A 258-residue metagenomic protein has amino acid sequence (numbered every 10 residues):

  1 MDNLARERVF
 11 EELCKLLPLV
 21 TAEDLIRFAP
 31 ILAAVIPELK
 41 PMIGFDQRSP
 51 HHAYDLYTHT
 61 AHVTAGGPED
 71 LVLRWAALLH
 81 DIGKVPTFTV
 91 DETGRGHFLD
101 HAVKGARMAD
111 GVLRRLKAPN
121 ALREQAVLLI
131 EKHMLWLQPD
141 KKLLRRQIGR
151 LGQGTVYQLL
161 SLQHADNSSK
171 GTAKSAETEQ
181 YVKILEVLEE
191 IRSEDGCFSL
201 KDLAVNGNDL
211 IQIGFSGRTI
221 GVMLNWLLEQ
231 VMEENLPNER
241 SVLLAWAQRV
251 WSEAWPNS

Functional and structural regions predicted by a protein language model:
M1-H97: Acidic/His-rich, divalent-metal-binding segments that scaffold phosphate/diphosphate chemistry
L4-E7, L17-V20, H52-D55, D100-R107 (+3 more regions): Short acidic alpha-helix initiation/capping motifs at coil-to-helix transition points, especially at protein N-termini
R8, E131, L135-Q147, L228-L243: Short amphipathic alpha-helical segments at helix boundaries and their inter-helical linkers
E23-P30, I36-G44, A76-A77, D140-R146 (+6 more regions): Short coil/turn segments at secondary-structure boundaries
I26, R123-E131, I220-N225: Short, well-structured alpha-helical segments
P30-I31, M42-F45, D81, Q125-H133 (+1 more regions): A glycine-rich phosphate-binding loop feature that marks nucleotide/adenosyl-phosphate handling sites
T64-A176: Divalent metal-dependent catalytic cores for phosphoryl transfer on phosphate-bearing substrates
G111-R115, K170-S258: Charged substrate- and nucleic-acid-binding regions of tRNA-handling and nucleotidyl-transfer enzymes, centered on
